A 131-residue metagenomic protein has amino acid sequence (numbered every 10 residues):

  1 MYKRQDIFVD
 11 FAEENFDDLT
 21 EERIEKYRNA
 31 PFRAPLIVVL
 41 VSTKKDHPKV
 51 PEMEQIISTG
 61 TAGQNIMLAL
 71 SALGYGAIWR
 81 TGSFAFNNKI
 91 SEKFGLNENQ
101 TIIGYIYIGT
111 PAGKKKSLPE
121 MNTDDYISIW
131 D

Functional and structural regions predicted by a protein language model:
K3-T59: Glycine/small-residue-rich phosphate/adenosyl-binding loop
R4-I7, K89, K93: Residues that scaffold the ATP/ADP-binding catalytic core of kinase and kinase-like folds
N29-F32, L96-N99, P119-M121: Solvent-exposed alpha-helices and their adjacent loops that cap or buttress functional pockets in soluble metabolic
P35-I37, G76, T101-I103: Structural motif
V38, K44-E92: Small-aliphatic-rich amphipathic alpha-helix that forms the alpha element of a beta-alpha
L70, F94, T110-A112: Short leucine-rich amphipathic alpha-helical surface patches
I90-I103: Short, electropositive alpha-helical surface patch
I102-D131: C-terminal helix-cap and adjacent tail motif
